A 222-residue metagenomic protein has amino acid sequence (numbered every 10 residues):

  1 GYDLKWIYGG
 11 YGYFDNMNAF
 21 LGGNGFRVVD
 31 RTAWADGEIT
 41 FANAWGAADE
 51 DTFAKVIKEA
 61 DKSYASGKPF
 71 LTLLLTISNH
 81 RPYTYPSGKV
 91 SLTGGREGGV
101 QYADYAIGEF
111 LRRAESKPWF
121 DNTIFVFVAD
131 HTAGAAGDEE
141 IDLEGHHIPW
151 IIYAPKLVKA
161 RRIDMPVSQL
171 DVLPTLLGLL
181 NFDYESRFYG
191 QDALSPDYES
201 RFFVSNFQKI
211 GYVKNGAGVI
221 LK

Functional and structural regions predicted by a protein language model:
G1-K222: Solvent-exposed soluble domains appended to multi-pass membrane proteins
